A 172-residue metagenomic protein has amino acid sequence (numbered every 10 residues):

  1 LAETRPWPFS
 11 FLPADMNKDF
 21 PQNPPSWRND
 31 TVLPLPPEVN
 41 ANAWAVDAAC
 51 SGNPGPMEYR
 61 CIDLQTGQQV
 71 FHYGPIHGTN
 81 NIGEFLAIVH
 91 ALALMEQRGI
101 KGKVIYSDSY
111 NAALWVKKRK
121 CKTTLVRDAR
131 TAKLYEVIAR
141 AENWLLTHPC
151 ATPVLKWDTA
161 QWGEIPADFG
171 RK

Functional and structural regions predicted by a protein language model:
A2-E3, A14-D15: Acidic, Ala/Val/Gly-enriched low-complexity intrinsically disordered segments
N17-I82, L94: RNase H-like nuclease fold core
C50-N53, A93-G170: RNase H catalytic domain
Q68-H72, F85-L86, Q97, D128-A132: Glycine-rich loops and low-complexity Gly/Arg-rich segments that provide flexible linkers or classic glycine-based
G83-A91: An active-site-proximal "capping" alpha-helix that borders the catalytic cofactor pocket
